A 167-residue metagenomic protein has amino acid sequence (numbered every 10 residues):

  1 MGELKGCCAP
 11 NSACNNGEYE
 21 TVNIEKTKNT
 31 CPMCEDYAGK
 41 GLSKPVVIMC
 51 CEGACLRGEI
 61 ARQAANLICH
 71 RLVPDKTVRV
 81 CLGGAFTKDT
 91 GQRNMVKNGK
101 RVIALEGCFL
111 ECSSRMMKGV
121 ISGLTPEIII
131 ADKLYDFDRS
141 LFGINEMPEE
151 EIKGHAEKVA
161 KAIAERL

Functional and structural regions predicted by a protein language model:
M1-V78, G91-R101, E111, R115-L167: Iron-sulfur (Fe-S) cluster-binding modules
G83-D89: Short acidic loop-to-helix transition motifs that present clustered carboxylates
A104-L105: Redox-cofactor binding/interface segments in oxidoreductases and associated redox assembly factors
